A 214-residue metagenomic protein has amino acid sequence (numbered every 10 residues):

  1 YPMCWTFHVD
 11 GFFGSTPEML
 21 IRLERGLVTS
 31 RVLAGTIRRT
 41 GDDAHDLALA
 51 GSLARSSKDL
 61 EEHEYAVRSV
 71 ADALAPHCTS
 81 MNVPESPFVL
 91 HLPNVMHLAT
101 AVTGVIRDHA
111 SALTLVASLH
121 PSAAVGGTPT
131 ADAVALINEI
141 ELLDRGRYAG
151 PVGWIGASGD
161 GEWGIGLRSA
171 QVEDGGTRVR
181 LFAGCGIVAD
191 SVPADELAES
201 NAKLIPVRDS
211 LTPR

Functional and structural regions predicted by a protein language model:
Y1-E61, P76-M81, G159-G184: An anion-binding catalytic pocket shared by soluble metabolic enzymes
V9-S15, L20, V70-D72, P87-V95 (+1 more regions): A glycine-rich phosphate-binding loop feature that marks nucleotide/adenosyl-phosphate handling sites
D10, E18, E24, E61-E64 (+5 more regions): Glutamate identity and glutamate-enriched acidic tracts
T29-N138, D209-T212: Contiguous alpha-helical scaffold segments within structured protein domains that host functional hotspots
A101-R214: Conserved hydrophobic core element of enzyme catalytic domains
